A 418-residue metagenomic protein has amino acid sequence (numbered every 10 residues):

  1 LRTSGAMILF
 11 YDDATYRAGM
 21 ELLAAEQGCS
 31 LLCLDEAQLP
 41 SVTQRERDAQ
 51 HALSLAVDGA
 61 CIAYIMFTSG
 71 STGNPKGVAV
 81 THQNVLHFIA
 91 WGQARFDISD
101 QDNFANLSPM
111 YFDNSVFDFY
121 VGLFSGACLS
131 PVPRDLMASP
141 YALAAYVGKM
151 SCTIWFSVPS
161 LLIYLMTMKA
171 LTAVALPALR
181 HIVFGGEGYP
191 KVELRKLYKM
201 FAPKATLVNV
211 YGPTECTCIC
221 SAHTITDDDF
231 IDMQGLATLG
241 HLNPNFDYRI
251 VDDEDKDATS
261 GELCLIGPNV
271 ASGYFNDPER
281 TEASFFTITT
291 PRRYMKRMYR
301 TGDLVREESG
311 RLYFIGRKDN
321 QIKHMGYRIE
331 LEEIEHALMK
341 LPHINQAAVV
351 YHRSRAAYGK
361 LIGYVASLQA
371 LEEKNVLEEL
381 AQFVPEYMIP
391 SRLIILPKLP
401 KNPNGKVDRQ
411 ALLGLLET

Functional and structural regions predicted by a protein language model:
L1-F10, L32-L34, K76-A79, C128-D135 (+1 more regions): Short beta-strand->loop structural element characteristic of the AMP-binding/adenylate-forming
L1-M7, Q27, F96, K149-S151: Active-site charged/polar residues at nucleotide-handling catalytic sites that mediate phosphoryl, nucleotidyl
L9, I62, T68-S71, F104 (+10 more regions): Conserved S/T- and glycine-rich ATP-binding loop of Class I adenylate-forming
L9-L55, V85, T206-N209, T224-T418: AMP-dependent adenylate-forming
D12-A18, E36-Q38, A127-M150, F156-Y164 (+3 more regions): ATP-dependent adenylate-forming carboxylate-activation enzymes
A49-F67, N74, I98-F104, M110 (+1 more regions): Conserved pre-ATP/AMP-binding loop-to-beta segment of ANL
K76-A105, D113-T153, M168: Conserved AMP-binding/adenylation subdomain of ANL enzymes
F124-A127, C152-F156, M166-Q234, T238 (+1 more regions): Gly/Ser/Thr-rich phosphate-binding loop
